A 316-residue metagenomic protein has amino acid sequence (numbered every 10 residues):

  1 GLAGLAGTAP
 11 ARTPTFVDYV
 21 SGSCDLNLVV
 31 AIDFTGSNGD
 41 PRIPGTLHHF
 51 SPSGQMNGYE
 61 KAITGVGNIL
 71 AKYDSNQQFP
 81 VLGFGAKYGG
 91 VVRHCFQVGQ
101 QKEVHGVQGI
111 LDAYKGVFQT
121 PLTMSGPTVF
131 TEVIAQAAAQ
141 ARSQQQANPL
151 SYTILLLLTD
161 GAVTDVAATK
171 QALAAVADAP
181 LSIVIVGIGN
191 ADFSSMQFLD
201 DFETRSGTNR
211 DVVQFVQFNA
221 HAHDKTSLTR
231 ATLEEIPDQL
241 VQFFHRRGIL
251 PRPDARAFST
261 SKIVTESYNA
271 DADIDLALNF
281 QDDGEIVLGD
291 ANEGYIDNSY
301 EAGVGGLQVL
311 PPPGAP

Functional and structural regions predicted by a protein language model:
G1-P316: Acidic, low-complexity intrinsically disordered regions
